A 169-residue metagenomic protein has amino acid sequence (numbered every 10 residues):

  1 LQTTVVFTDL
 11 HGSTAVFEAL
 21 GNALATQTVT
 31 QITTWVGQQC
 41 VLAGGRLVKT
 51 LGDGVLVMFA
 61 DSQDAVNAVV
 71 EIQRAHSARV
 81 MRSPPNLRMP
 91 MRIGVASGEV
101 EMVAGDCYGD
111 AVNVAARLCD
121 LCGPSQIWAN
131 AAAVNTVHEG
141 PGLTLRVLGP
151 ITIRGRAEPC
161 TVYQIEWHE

Functional and structural regions predicted by a protein language model:
L1-A68, A75: Catalytic NTP-binding/metal-coordinating core of nucleotidyl cyclase/transferase enzymes
M58-E169: Catalytic beta-strand-to-alpha-helix segment of the class III nucleotidyl cyclase homology domain
